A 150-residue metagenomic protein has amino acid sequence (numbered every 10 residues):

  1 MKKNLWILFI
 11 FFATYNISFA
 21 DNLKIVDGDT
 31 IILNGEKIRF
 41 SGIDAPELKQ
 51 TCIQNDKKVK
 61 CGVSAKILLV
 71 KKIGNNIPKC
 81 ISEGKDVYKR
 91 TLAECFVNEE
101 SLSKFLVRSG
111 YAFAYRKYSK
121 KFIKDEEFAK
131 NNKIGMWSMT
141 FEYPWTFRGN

Functional and structural regions predicted by a protein language model:
K2-W6, F11-N150: Small beta-barrel nucleic-acid-binding modules, primarily SNase/OB-fold domains and secondarily Tudor-like barrels
